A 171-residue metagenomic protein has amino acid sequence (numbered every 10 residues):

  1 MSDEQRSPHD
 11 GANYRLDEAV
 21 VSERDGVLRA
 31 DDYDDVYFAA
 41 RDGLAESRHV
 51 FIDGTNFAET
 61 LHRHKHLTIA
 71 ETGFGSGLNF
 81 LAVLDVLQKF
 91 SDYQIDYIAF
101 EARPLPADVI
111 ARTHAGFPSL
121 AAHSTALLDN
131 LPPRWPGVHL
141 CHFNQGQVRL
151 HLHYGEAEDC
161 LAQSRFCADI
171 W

Functional and structural regions predicted by a protein language model:
M1-A70, L84-A122, A126: Rossmann-like AdoMet
G73: Conserved glycine-centered beta->alpha loop in an early N-terminal alpha/beta scaffold
S76-L81: Glycine-rich SAM-binding Motif I of class I
D92, R165-F166: Generic structural signal for short, solvent-exposed loop/turn connectors between secondary structure elements
A111-R165: S-adenosyl-L-methionine
A168-I170: Alpha-helical membrane segments in multi-pass integral membrane proteins
